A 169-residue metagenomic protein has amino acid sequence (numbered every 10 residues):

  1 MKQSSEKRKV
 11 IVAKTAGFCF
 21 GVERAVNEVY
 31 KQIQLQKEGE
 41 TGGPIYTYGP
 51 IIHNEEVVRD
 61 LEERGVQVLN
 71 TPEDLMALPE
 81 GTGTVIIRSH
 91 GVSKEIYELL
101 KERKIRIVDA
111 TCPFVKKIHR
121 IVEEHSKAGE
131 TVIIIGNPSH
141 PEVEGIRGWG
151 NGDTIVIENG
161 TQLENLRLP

Functional and structural regions predicted by a protein language model:
M1-P169: The feature marks the mature, well-folded catalytic cores of soluble enzymes
